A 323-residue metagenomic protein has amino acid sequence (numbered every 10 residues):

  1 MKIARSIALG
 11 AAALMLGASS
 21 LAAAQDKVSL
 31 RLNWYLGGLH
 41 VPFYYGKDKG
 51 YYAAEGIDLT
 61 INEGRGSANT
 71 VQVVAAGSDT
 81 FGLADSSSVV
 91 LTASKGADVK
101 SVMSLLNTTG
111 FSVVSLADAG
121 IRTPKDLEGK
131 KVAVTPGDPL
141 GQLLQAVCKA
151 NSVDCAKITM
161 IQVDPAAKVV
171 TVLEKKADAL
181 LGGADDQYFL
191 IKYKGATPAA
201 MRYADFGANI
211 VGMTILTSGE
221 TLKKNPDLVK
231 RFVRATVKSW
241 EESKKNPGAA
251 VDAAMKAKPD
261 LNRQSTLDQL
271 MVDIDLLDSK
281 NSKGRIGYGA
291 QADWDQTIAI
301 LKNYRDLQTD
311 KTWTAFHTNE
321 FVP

Functional and structural regions predicted by a protein language model:
M1-G10: Bacterial N-terminal signal peptides that target proteins for export
S19-A24: Sec/Tat signal peptide C-region and signal peptidase I cleavage site
D26-E174, D178-D185, M201, N209: Short, glycine-/small- and polar/acidic-enriched structural segments that line small-molecule recognition paths
S87-S88, K157, A167-D260: Pocket-lining segment of extracytoplasmic ligand-binding domains
C155-I158, D260-M271, L307-A315: Short, surface-exposed acidic
K224-Y304: Secondary-structure end/capping motifs
W294-P323: Conserved C-terminal helix/tail region of periplasmic/extracytoplasmic solute-binding proteins
